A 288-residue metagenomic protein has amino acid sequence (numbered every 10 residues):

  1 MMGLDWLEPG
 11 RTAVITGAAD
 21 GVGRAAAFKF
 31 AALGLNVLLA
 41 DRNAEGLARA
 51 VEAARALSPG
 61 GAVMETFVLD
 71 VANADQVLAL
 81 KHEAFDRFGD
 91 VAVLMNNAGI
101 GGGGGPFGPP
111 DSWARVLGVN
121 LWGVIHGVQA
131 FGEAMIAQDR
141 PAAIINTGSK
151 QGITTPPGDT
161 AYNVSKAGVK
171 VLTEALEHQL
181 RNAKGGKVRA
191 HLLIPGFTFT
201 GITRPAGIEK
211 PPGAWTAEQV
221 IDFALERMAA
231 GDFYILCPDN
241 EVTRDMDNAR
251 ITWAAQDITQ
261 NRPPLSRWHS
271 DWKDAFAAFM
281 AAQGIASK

Functional and structural regions predicted by a protein language model:
T12, A19-D20: Conserved glycine-rich cofactor-binding loop
L35-A50: Conserved glycine-rich Rossmann-like NAD(P)H-binding loop of the short-chain dehydrogenase/reductase
A44-E45, F67-A79, P110: The beta1-alpha1 cofactor-binding region of Rossmann-like NAD(H)/NADP(H)-dependent oxidoreductases
L78, I100-A114, G158: Conserved mid-core segment of classical short-chain dehydrogenase/reductases
V128, S165: Active-site helix of classical SDR
S149: Residue(s) in the substrate-gating loop at a strand-loop-helix junction that position the organic substrate next
H178-R244, N248-A249: SDR active-site lid
